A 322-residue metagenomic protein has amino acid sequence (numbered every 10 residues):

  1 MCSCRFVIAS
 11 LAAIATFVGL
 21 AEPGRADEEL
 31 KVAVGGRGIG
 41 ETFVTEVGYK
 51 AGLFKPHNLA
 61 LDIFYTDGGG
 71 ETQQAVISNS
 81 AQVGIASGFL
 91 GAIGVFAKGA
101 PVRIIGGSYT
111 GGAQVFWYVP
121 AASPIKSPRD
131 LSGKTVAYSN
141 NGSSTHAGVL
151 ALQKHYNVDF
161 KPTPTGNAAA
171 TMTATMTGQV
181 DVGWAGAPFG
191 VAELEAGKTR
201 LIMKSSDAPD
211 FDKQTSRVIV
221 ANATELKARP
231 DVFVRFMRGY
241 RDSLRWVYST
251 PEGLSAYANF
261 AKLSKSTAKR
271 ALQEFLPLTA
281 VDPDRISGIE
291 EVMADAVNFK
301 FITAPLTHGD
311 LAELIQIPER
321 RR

Functional and structural regions predicted by a protein language model:
M1-S10: Bacterial N-terminal signal peptides that target proteins for export
R5, I14-A15, Y248: Predominantly soluble domains enriched in secretory-pathway, periplasmic, or organellar proteins
A9-G19: Bacterial N-terminal signal peptides
L20-A26: Sec/Tat signal peptide C-region and signal peptidase I cleavage site
D27-T165, A169-T177, D181-A187, K198-K204 (+1 more regions): Short, glycine-/small- and polar/acidic-enriched structural segments that line small-molecule recognition paths
L90, A169-N259: Pocket-lining segment of extracytoplasmic ligand-binding domains
K227-T303: Secondary-structure end/capping motifs
A294-R322: Conserved C-terminal helix/tail region of periplasmic/extracytoplasmic solute-binding proteins
